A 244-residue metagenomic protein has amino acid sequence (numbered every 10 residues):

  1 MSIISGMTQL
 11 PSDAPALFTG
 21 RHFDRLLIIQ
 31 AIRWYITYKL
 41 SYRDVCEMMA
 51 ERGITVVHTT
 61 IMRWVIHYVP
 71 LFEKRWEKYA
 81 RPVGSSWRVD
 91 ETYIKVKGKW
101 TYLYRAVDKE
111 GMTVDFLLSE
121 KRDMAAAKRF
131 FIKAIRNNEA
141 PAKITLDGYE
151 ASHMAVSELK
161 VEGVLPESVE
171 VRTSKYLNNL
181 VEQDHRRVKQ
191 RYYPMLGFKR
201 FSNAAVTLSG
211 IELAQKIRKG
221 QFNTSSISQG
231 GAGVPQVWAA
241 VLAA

Functional and structural regions predicted by a protein language model:
S2-Y38, G53-V57, M62-R63, P82-R88 (+1 more regions): Basic, short loop/linker segments at the boundary and entry of helix-turn-helix/winged-helix-like folds
H22, H67, F116-N137: Active-site beta-loop-alpha junctions of metal-dependent nucleic acid enzymes, especially the RNase H-like/DDE
A31, V45, I61, D90 (+10 more regions): Mobile genetic element proteins and their domesticated derivatives, centered on retroelements and DNA transposons
K39, K97-T113, F131-A134: Short conserved beta-strand segments at catalytic cores or DNA/RNA-binding microdomains of nucleic-acid binding
S41-I54: DNA-recognition alpha helix
T55, R63-S85, E162-G163: Short, basic alpha-helical nucleic acid-contact segments in DNA-binding proteins and DNA transaction factors
G148-E212, K216, G220: Helix-centered, glycine/charged polyanion-binding patches within enzymatic domains that contact phosphate-containing
V206-A214, R218-A244: C-terminal domain-tail junction helix/linker
